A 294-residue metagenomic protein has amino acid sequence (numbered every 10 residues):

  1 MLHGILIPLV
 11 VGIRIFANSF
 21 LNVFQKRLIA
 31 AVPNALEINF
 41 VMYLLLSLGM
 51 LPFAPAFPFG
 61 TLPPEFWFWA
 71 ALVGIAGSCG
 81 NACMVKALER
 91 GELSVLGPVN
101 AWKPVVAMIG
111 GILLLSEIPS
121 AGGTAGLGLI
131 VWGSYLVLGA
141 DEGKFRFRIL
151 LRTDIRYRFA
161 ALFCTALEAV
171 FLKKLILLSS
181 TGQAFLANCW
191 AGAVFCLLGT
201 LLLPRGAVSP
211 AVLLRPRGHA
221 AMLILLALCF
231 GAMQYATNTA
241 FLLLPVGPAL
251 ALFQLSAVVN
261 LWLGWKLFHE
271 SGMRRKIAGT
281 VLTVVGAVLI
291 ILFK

Functional and structural regions predicted by a protein language model:
M1-L72, C79-G91, G139-F159, W190-L243 (+3 more regions): Membrane-interface interhelical linkers
H3-I7, T153-Q183: Selected transmembrane alpha-helices and immediately adjacent juxtamembrane segments of polytopic inner-membrane
I13, A17, L45, P52 (+13 more regions): Hydrophobic residues within membrane-embedded alpha-helical segments of Major Facilitator Superfamily
I13, F40-V41, V99-W102, G122-A125 (+3 more regions): Hydrophobic core positions of alpha-helical segments in small-molecule transporters and transporter systems
L36, S94, S120, G182-Q183 (+1 more regions): Residues that define the loop-to-transmembrane-helix transition and helix capping in multi-pass membrane transporters
L45-G49, V99-L113, A191-F195, M233 (+3 more regions): Alpha-helical transmembrane segments of compact multi-pass small-molecule transporters, enriched in specific families
M50, I109-I112, G122-D141, R275-K294: Hydrophobic transmembrane alpha-helices of multi-pass small-molecule transport proteins
M84-G122: Membrane-interface helix-loop-helix junctions at boundaries between adjacent transmembrane segments
